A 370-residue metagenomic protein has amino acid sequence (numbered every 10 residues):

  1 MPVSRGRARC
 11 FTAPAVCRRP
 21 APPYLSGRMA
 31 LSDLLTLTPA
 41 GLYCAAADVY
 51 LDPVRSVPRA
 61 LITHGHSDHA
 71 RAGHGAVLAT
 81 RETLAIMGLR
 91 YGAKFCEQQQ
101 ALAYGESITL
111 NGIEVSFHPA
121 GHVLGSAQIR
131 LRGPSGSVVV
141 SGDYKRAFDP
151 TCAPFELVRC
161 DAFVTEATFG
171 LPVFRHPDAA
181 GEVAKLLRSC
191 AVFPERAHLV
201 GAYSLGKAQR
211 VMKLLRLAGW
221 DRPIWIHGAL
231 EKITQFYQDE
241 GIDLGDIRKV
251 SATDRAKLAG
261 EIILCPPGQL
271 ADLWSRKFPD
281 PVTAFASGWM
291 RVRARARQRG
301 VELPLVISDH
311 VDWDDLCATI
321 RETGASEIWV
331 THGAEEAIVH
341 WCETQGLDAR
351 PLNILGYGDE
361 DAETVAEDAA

Functional and structural regions predicted by a protein language model:
A13, K249-A370: C-terminal regulatory/interaction regions
L25, M29-G41, A46-A47, N111-G112 (+4 more regions): Extended recognition/assembly regions associated with phosphoester-bond processing machinery
A30-R55, R59, G65-G206, L217: His/Asp/Glu-rich metal-coordinating catalytic cores of metallo-dependent phosphodiesterases/hydrolases acting on
A76-L84, V164, R222-I233, F285: Short internal beta-strands
E156-L157, L171-K257, E327-A370: Binuclear metal-ion centers of metallo-dependent hydrolases, dominated by the metallo-beta-lactamase
